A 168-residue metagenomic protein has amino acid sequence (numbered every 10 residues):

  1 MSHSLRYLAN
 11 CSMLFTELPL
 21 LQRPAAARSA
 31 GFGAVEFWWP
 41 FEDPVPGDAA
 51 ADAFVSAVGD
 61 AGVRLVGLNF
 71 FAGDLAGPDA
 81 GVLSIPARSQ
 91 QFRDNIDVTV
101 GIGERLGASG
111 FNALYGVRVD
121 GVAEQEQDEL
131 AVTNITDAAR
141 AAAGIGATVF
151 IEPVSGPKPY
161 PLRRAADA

Functional and structural regions predicted by a protein language model:
M1-S109: N-terminal pre-domain/capping segments
D60, V82-A168: Active-site acidic/histidine proton-transfer and metal-coordination neighborhood in alpha/beta enzyme cores
